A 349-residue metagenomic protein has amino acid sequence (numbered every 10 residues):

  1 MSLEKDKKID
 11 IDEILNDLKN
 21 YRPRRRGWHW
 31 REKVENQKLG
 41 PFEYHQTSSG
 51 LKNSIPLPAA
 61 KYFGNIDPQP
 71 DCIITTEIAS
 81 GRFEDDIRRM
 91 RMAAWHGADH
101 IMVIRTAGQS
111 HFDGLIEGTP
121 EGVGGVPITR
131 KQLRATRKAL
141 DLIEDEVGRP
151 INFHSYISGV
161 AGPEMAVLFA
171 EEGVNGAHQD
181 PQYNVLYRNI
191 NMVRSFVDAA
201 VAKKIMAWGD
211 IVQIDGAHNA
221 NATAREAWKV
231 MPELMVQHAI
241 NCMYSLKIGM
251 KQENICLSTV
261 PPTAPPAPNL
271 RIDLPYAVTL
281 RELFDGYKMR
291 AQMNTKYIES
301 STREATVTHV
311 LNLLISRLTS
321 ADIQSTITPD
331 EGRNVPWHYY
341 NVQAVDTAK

Functional and structural regions predicted by a protein language model:
M1-K349: Anaerobic metallocofactor- and corrinoid-dependent redox/one-carbon enzyme cores, especially those from methanogenesis
